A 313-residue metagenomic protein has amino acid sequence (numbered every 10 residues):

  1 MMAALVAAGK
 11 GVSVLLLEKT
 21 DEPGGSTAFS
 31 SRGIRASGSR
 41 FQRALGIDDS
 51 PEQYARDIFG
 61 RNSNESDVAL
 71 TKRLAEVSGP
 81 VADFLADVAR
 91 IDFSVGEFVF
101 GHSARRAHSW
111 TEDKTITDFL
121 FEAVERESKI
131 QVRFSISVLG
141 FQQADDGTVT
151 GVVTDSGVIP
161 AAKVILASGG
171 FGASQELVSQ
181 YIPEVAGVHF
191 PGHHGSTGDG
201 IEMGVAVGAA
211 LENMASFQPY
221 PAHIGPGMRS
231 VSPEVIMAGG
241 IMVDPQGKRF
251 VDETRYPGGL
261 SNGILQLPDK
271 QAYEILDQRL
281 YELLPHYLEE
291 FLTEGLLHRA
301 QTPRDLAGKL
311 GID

Functional and structural regions predicted by a protein language model:
M1-L16: N-terminal Rossmann-like FAD-binding beta1-loop-alpha1 element of flavoenzymes
A3-A4, A82, I201: Generic hydrophobic/aromatic pocket-lining and core-packing "Φ" positions
S13, K19-Q131, M242-R249, T254: Conserved N-terminal/central alpha/beta ligand/cofactor-binding core
L17-E18, M214: The conserved SAM/SAH-binding core of class I Rossmann-like methyltransferase domains, concentrating on the hydrophobic
D21-E22, I34, F41, L139 (+7 more regions): Short, glycine-/Ser/Thr-/acidic-enriched flexible segments
H108-A162, I201, V205-V207: Helical element adjacent to the flavin cofactor pocket in flavoenzyme catalytic cores
I159-H223: Glycine-rich loop(s) and the adjacent beta-strand/alpha-helix scaffold that form part
I201-M203, V207-I312: An anion/pyrophosphate-binding glycine-rich loop and adjacent beta-alpha core in soluble alpha-beta enzymes
